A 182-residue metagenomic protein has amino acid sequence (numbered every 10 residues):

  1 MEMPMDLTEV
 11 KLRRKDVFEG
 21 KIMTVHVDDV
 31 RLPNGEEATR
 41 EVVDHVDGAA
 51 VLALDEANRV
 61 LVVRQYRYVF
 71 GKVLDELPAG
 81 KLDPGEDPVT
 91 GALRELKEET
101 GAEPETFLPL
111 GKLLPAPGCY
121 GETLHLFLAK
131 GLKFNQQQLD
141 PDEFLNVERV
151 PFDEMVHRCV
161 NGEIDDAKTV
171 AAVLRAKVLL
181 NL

Functional and structural regions predicted by a protein language model:
M1-E19: Extreme N-terminal tail/first-helix region
R14-A50, E56-A57: Acidic, metal-coordinating catalytic segment for phosphate/diphosphate chemistry, firing primarily on the Nudix
V25-V27, T39, V63, L77 (+2 more regions): Hydrophobic residues on conserved beta-strands that form the core of alpha/beta folds
A38, D47-A50, D55, K81-A167: Unchanged
G48-K72, E76: A glycine-rich, hydrophobic loop/mini-helix early in the fold
R59-V60, K133-N135, N181: Short helix-loop capping/hinge motifs at secondary-structure junctions, enriched in acidic/polar residues
G162, V178-L180: Short glycine-centered helix-capping/turn motifs at secondary-structure transition points
